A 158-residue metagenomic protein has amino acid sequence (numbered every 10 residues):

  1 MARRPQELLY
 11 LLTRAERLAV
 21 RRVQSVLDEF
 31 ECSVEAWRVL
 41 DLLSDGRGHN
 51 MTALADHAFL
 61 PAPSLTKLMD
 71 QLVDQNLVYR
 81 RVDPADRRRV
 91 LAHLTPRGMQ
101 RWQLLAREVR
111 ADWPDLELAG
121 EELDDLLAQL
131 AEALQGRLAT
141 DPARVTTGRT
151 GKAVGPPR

Functional and structural regions predicted by a protein language model:
M1-F30, L77, D125, V145 (+2 more regions): N-terminal leader segment of winged-helix/HTH proteins
L8-L27, W102-L138: Hydrophobic alpha-helical core bundles mediating ligand binding, dimerization, or RNAP-core interactions
Y10, R17, R21-P61: N-terminal helix-turn-helix DNA-binding core of bacterial DNA-binding proteins
A36, S64, R81-V82: A generic structural-conservation signal
M51-T52, P63, D70, V90: Residues within helix-turn-helix
D70-A128: Charged, amphipathic alpha-helical coiled-coil/dimerization segments
Q135-T147: Generic C-terminal helix-cap and adjacent flexible tail
